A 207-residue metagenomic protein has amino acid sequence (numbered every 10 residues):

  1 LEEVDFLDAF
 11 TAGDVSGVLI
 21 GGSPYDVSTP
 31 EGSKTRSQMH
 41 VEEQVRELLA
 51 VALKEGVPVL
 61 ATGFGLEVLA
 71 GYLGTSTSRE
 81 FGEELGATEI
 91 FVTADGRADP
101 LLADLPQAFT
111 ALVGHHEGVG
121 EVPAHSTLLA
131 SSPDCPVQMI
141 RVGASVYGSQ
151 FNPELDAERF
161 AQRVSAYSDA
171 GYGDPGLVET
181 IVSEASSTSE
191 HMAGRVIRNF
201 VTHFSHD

Functional and structural regions predicted by a protein language model:
L1-L60: Flexible gly/pro-rich beta->alpha loop and the following alpha-helix that scaffold active-site loops
D14-V15, G32, I140-V142, R159-R163: Short aromatic-enriched loop/helix-cap "lid" or pocket-rim segments at secondary-structure transitions that line
G17, E47, T127, Q162 (+1 more regions): Alpha-helical elements of Rossmann-like donor-binding domains used by nucleotide-donor carbohydrate transfer enzymes
S23-P24, L66, H116, P153: Active-site metal-binding loops of divalent metal-dependent hydrolases
K34-Q38, S76-S78, L129-A130, S165-Y167: Glycine-rich, phosphate-binding/catalytic loops in enzymes
A61, G65, A70: Gly/Ala-rich beta-loop-alpha elbow adjacent to hydrolase catalytic centers
L73-E158: Pocket-forming structural segment of enzyme catalytic cores
L155-D207: Acyltransferase
